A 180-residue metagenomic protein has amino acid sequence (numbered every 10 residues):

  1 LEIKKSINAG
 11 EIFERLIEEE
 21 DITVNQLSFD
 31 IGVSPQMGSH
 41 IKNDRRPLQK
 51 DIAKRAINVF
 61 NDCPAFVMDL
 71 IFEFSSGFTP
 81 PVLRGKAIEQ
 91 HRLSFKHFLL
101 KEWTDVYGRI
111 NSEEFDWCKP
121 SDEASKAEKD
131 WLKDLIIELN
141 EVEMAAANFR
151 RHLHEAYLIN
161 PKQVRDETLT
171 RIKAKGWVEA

Functional and structural regions predicted by a protein language model:
L1-E19: A short, Lys/Arg-rich alpha-helix, primarily the initiator
I17, S28, I57: The alpha-helix within a helix-turn-helix
T23-I31: Short alpha-helical "recognition helix" segments of helix-turn-helix
G32-P47: Recognition helix of helix-turn-helix/homeodomain-like DNA-binding domains that insert into the DNA major groove
D51-V67: DNA major-groove recognition helix of helix-turn-helix/homeodomain DNA-binding modules
M68-S94, Q163-A180: Short, charged recognition helix plus adjacent turn of helix-turn-helix-like nucleic-acid-binding domains
F74-N140, M144: Helix-turn-helix/homeodomain-like alpha-helical modules used for DNA recognition and transcription-factor dimerization
D116-A180: Charged, low-complexity intrinsically disordered regulatory/assembly segments
